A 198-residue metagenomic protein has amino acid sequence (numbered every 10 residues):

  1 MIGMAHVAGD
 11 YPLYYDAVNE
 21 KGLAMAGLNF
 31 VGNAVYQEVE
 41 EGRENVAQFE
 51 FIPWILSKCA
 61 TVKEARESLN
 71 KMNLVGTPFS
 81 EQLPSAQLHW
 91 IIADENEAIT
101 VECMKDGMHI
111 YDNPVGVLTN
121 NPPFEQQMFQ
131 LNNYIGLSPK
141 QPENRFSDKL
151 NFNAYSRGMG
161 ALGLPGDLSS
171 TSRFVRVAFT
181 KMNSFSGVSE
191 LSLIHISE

Functional and structural regions predicted by a protein language model:
M1-R43, K71-M72, G76: A contiguous strand-loop segment
Y14-D16, K21-L23, I52, L88-W90 (+1 more regions): Generic beta-strand structural signal
N19-K21, L56-E64, G187-S192: A short, structured loop/turn motif at beta-sheet edges
V35-L74: Compact, glycine/acidic-enriched structural inserts
K58-I92, A98: Secretory/export targeting leaders with adjacent low-complexity proregions
L83-Y134: Extended amphipathic alpha-helical segments with heptad-repeat/coiled-coil character used for oligomerization, fusion
N133-S192: Long, charge-rich alpha-helical interaction segments
I194-E198: Conserved small/polar residues in nucleotide/adenosyl-binding loops
